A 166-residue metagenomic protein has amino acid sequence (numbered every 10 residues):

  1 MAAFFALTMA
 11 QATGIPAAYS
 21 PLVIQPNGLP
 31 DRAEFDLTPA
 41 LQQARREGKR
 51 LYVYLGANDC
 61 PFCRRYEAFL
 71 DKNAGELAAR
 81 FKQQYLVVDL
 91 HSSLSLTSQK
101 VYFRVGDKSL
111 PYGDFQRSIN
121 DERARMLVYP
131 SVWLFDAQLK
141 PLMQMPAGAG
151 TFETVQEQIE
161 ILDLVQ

Functional and structural regions predicted by a protein language model:
M1-T8: Bacterial N-terminal signal peptides
Q11-P30: N-proximal helix/coil linker or "cap" segments that precede and/or mark the start of modular domains
R32-L51: A short beta-strand-turn-helix
F35-P39, L70-K72, Q116-S118: N-terminal post-signal-peptidase region of extra-cytosolic proteins
Y52-V53, V132: Hydrophobic beta-strand anchors of alpha/beta hydrolase catalytic cores
A57-F69: Conserved redox-active cysteine motifs that mediate thiol-disulfide chemistry, especially di-cysteine Cys-X(1-2)-Cys
N73-L77, K82-G148, F152: Thioredoxin-like thiol-disulfide oxidoreductase module
Q144-Q166: C-terminal/domain-terminus segments
